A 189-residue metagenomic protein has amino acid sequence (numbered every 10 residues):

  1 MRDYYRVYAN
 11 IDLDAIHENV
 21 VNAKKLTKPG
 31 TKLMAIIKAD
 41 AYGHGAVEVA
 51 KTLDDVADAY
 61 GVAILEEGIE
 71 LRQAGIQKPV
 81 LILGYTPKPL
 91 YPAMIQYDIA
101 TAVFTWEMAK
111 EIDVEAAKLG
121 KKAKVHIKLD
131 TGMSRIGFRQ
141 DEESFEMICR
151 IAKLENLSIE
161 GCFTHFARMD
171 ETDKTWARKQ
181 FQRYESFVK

Functional and structural regions predicted by a protein language model:
R2-D3, V7-N10, H17-E18, T31-K189: Active-site-proximal beta-alpha core segment in soluble small-molecule metabolic enzymes
L26: Conserved PLP-enzyme active-site core in the AAT-like
